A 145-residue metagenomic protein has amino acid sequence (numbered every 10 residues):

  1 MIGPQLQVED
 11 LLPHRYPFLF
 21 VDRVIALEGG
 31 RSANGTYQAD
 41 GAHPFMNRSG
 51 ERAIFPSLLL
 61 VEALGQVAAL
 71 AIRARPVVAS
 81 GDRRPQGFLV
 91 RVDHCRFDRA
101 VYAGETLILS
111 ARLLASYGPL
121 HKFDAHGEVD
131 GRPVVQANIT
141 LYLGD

Functional and structural regions predicted by a protein language model:
I2, A69-I108, Q136: Hydrophobic beta-strand-centered segment that forms part of the acyl-chain substrate-binding groove
G3-R15, R83-R84: Short aromatic-glycine motifs in intrinsically disordered, low-complexity regions
P13, G29, R73, Y102-D145: HotDog/MaoC-like acyl-thioester-processing domains
Y16-F55: Catalytic strand-loop segment that frames the active site of acyl-thioester-processing enzymes
D22-A26, H94, N138: Extracellular/lumenal ectodomain signal focusing on beta-strand-rich modules and carbohydrate-recognition contexts
R48-A71, L89-V90: Compact, glycine-rich, soluble single-domain proteins
